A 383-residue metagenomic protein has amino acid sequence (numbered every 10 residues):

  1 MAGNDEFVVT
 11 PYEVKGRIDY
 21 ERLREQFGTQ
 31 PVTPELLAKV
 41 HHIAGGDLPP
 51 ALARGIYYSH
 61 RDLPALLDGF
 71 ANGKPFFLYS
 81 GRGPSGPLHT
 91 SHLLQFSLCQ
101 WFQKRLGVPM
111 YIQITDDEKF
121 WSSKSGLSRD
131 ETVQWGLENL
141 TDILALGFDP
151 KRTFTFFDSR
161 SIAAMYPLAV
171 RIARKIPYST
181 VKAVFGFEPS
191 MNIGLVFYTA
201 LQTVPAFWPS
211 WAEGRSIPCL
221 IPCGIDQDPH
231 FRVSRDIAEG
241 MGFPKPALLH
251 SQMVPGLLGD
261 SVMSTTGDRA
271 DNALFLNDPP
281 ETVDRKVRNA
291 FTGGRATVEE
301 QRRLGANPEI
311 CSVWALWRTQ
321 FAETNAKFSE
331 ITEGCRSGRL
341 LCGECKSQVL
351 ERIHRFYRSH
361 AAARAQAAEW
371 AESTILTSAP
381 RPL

Functional and structural regions predicted by a protein language model:
M1-R82, T153, R235-R288, T292-L304 (+2 more regions): Non-catalytic terminal extensions that flank enzyme cores
G46-K119, I221-I225: N-terminal catalytic cores of NTP/NDP-binding nucleotidyl/phosphoryl-transfer enzymes
Q95, V196-T199, H230, V283 (+1 more regions): Catalytic-loop motifs flanking and including active-site residues across diverse enzymes
G107, W208-C219, F321-E330: Short helix-capping/linker segments at secondary-structure and domain boundaries
P109-D117, W121, F154-D158, L201-Q202: Core alpha/beta catalytic barrel or barrel-like domain that forms the active/cofactor pocket in diverse metabolic
F120, S159-M165, M253-S261: Short, conserved secondary-structure transition motifs
S122-G126: Short acidic, glycine/proline-rich loop/turn micro-motifs
R129-A247: Divalent-metal (Mg2+/Mn2+/Ca2+)-assisted nucleotide/phosphate chemistry catalytic cores
